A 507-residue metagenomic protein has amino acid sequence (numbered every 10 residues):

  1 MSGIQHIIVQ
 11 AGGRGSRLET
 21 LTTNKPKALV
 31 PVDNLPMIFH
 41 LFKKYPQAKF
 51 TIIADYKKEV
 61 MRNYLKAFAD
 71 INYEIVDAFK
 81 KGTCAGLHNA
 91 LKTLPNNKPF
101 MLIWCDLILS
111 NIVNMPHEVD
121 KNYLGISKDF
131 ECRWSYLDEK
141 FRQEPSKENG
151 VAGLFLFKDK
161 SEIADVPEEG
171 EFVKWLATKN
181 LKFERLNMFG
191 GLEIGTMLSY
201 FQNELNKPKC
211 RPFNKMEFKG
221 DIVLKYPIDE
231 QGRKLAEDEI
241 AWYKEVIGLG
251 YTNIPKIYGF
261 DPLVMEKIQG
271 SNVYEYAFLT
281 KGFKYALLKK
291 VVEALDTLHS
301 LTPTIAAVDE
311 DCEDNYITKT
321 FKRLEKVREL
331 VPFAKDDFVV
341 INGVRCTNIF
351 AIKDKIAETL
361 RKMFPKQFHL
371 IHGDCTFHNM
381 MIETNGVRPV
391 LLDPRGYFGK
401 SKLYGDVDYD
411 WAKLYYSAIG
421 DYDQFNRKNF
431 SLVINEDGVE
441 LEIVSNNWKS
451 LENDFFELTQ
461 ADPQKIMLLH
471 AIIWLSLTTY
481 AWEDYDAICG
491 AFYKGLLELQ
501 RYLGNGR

Functional and structural regions predicted by a protein language model:
S2-R62: N-terminal glycine-rich phosphate-binding loop and ensuing alpha1 helix
G15, P262-Y285, T297-S300, K326-V339 (+2 more regions): A glycine-centered beta->alpha junction motif in the catalytic cores of kinase/phosphotransferase enzymes
V60-R62, K66-L137: Conserved beta-loop-beta/alpha segment of the NTase-like Rossmann-fold superfamily that binds/positions NTPs
I108-L186: Conserved core of the sugar-phosphate nucleotidyltransferase
P212-A241, E266, V273-T280: ATP-binding glycine-rich loop module of kinase domains
M216, K355-G405: Active-site acidic catalytic loop and adjacent metal/ATP-binding pocket of ATP-dependent phosphoryl transfer enzymes
E245-Y251, Y274-V327, V331, K335 (+2 more regions): Conserved kinase catalytic-core helix
Y397-F455, A471-D486: Active-site activation/catalytic loop segments of kinase-like enzymes and analogous catalytic loops in related
